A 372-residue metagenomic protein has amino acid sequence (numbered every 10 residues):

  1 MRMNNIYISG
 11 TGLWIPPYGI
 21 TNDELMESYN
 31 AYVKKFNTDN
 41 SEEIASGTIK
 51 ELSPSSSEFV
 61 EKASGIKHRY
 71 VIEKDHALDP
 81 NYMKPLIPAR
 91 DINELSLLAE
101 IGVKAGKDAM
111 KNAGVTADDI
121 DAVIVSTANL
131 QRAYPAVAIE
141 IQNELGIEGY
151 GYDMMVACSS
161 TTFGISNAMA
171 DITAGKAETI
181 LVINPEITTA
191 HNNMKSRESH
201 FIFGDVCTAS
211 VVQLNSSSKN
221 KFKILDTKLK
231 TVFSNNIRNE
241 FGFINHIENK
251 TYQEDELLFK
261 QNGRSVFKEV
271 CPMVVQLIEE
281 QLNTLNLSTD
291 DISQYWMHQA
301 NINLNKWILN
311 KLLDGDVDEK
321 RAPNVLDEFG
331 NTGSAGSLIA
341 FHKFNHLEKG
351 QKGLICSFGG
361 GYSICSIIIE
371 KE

Functional and structural regions predicted by a protein language model:
M1-L95, S196-K268, Q276, F358 (+1 more regions): Condensing-enzyme catalytic core mediating Claisen C-C bond formation in acyl metabolism
I8, L52, S56-E58, I66-V156 (+1 more regions): Conserved beta-ketoacyl condensing-enzyme motif
I8-G10, V60, A109, V123 (+6 more regions): Buried hydrophobic positions in well-ordered alpha/beta secondary-structure cores of metabolic enzymes
S9, S126, M155, I180-E186 (+2 more regions): Short beta-strand segments
G19-I20, Y134-V137, I165-S166, H191-R197 (+2 more regions): Short acidic, glycine/serine/threonine-rich loops at helix termini
A99, V103, N129-L130, N143-E144 (+4 more regions): Claisen-condensing/thiolase-fold acyl-transfer catalytic domains that form or cleave C-C bonds in fatty acid
K176-C207: Flexible, glycine-rich active-site loops centered on histidine and acidic residues that chelate a metal or position
N184-P185, N192, V232-E240, N301-I302: Acyl-CoA/ACP chain-elongation machinery
